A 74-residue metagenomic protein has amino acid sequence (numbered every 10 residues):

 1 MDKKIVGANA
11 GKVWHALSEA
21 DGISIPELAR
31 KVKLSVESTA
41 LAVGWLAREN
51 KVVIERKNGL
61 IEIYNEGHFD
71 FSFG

Functional and structural regions predicted by a protein language model:
D2-A10, S24, R56-G74: Short, cationic-aromatic polyanion-contact patches
I5-K31: Short amphipathic alpha-helical interface segments
L28, A40, K57-N58: Short loop/turn and capping residues at structural boundaries
L34-W45: Short amphipathic alpha-helical interaction segments
E37, E49, E62: Acidic-residue sensor for enzyme active/binding pockets
A47-K57: A short, conserved structural fragment
